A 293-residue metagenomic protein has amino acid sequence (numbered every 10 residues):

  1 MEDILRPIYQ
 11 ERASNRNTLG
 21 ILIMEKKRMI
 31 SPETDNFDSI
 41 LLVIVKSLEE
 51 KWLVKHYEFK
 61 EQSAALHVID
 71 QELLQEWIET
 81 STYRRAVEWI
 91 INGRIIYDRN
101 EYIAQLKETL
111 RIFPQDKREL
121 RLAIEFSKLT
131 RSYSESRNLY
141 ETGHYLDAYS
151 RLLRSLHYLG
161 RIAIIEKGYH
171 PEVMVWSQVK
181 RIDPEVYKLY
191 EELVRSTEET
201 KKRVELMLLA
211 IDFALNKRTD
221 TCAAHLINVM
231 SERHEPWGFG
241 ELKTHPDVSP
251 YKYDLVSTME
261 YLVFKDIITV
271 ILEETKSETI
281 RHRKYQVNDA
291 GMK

Functional and structural regions predicted by a protein language model:
M1-G20, K293: Helical scaffold of the NTase/Pol beta-like nucleotidyltransferase catalytic core
D3, F59-T142: Conserved NTP/Mg2+-binding pocket subregion across the NTase superfamily
L5-E11, E49-H56, S257: Intrinsically disordered, low-complexity boundary segments flanking structured domains
T18-Q71: Catalytic metal-binding acidic patch
M29-T34, W77, I280-R281: Short, solvent-exposed polar/charged micro-motifs at secondary-structure junctions
L41-V45, H282-A290: Short beta-strand element of the conserved SAM-dependent methyltransferase core
L120-E274, V287-K293: Conserved nucleotidyltransferase catalytic core and NTase-mimicking acidic/glycine-rich helix/loop elements in nucleic
L272-H282: Short, Lys/Arg-rich nucleic-acid/phosphate-binding segment
